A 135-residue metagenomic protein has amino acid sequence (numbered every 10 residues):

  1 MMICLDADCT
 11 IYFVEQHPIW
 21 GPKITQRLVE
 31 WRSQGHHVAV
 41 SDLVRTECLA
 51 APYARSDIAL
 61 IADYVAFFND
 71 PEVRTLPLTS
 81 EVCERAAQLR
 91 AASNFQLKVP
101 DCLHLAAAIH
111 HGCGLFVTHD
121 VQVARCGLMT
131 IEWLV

Functional and structural regions predicted by a protein language model:
M1-V40, Y53-A66, V121: Short, well-structured N-terminal submotif of metal-dependent ribonuclease cores
M2, L105-V135: Acidic, PIN/NYN-like endoribonuclease modules and their adjacent C-terminal/linker elements
L5-D6, V40-S41, L97-V99, D120 (+1 more regions): Histidine- and aromatic-rich ligand-binding microenvironments
T10-I11, R45, C83, V123-A124: A generic structural signal for short hydrophobic patches within well-formed alpha-helices
Y12-V14, A51, A86, C126: Residues that scaffold the ATP/ADP-binding catalytic core of kinase and kinase-like folds
H37, E72-R74, T130-E132: Conserved beta-strand segments of alpha/beta enzyme cores
V73-H119: Active-site neighborhoods of divalent-metal-dependent phosphate/nucleic-acid chemistry enzymes
